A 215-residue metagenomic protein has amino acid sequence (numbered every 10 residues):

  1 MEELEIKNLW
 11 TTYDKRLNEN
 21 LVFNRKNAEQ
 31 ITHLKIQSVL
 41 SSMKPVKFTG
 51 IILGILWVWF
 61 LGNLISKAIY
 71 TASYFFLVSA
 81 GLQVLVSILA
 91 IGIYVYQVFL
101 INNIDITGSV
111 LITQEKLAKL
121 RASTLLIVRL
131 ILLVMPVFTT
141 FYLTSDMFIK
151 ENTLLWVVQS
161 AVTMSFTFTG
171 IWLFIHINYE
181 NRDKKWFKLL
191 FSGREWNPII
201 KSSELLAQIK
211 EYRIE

Functional and structural regions predicted by a protein language model:
E3, W10, Y74-I91, V158-T167: Alpha-helical transmembrane segments
E5-Q30, Y96-D105, I199-K201, L206: Short, charged cytosolic
T32-H33, T107-T124, S202-L205: Short membrane-interface loop/juxtamembrane segments of multi-pass integral membrane proteins
I36-G92, V98: Selected alpha-helical membrane-embedding segments in polytopic membrane proteins
V46-I55, T124-M135: Select subsegments of transmembrane alpha-helices in polytopic membrane proteins, especially boundary-proximal
A80, V84-K116, I171-W196: Inner-leaflet juxtamembrane helices
L130-N152, E215: Alpha-helical transmembrane segments and their membrane-interface junctions in multi-pass membrane proteins
D183-E215: Cytosolic/matrix-facing juxtamembrane and C-terminal tails of multi-pass cellular membrane proteins
